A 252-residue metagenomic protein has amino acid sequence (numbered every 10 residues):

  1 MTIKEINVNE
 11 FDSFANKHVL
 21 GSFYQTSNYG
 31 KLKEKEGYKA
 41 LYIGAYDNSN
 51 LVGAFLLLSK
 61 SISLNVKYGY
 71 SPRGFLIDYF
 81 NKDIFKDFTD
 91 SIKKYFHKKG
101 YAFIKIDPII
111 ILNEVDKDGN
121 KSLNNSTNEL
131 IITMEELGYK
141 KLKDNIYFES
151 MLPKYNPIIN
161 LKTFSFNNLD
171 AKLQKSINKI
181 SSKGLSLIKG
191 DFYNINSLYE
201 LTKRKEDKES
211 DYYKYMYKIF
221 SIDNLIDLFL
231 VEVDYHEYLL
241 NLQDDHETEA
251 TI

Functional and structural regions predicted by a protein language model:
I3-N48, V52-N65, Y139-M151, N156-I252: A conserved beta-strand-loop-helix scaffold within acyl/acetyltransferase catalytic domains
N65-I146, I252: Acyl-donor binding region in acyl/amide transferases
